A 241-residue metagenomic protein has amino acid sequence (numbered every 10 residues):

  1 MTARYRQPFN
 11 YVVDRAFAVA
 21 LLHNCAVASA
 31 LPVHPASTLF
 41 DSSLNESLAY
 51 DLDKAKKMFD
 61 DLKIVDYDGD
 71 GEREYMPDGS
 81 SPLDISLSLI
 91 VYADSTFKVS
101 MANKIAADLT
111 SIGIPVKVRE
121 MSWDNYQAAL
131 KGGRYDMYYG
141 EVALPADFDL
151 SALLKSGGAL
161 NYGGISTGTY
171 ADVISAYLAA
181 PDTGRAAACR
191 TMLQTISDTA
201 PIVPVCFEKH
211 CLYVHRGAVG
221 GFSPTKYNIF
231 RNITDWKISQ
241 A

Functional and structural regions predicted by a protein language model:
M1-A106, T191: Append "and occasionally in soluble cytosolic enzymes with long acidic Gly/Pro-rich linkers
M1-A3, T38-K57, V65-D84, A129-G133 (+2 more regions): Short, solvent-exposed loop/beta-turn-alpha elements that line the ligand-binding surface or hinge of extracytoplasmic
Y5-R6, R15-A16, D84-S86, I112-P115 (+2 more regions): Loop/turn elements at helix/coil->beta-strand transitions in domains of secreted/extracellular proteins
L22-A26, V142, K209: Short, solvent-exposed turn/loop segments enriched in Gly/Ser/Thr/Pro and often Arg
V91-A93, E120-S122, F207-K209: A mature extracytoplasmic/lumenal domain signature
D108-S156, L160: Periplasmic binding protein-like
I174-Y177, D182-S197: Short amphipathic alpha-helical coiled-coil/interface segments
